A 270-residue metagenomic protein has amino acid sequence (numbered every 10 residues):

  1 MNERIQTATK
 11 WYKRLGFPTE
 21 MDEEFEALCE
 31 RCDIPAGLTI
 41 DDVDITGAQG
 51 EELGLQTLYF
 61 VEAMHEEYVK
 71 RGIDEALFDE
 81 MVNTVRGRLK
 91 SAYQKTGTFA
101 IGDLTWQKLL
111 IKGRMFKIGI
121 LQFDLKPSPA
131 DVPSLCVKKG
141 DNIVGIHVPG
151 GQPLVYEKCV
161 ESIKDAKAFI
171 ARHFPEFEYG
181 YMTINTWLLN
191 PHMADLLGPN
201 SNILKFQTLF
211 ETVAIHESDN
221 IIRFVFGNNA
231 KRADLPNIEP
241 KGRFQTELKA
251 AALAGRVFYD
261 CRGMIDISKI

Functional and structural regions predicted by a protein language model:
M1-L154, R172-Y181, D195-I270: Non-catalytic substrate-recognition and accessory regions of acyl/acetyltransferase enzymes
G150-C159, L189-P191: Short acidic, S/G/P-rich loop/turn micro-motifs used as interaction or catalytic elements
L154-A171, M182: Conserved acetyl-CoA-binding loop-helix of GNAT-fold acetyltransferases
Y181-T183, N190: Extended, charge-biased low-complexity segments that typically form long amphipathic alpha-helices/coiled-coils
